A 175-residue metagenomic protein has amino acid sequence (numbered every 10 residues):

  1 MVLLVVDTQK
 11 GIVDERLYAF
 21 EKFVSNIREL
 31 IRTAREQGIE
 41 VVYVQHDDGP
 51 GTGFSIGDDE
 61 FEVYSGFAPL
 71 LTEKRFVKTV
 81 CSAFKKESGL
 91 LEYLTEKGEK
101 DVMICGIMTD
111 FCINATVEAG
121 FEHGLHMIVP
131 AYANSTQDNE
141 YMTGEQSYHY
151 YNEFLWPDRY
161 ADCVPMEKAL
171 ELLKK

Functional and structural regions predicted by a protein language model:
M1-V2, E29-R32, F54-K175: Active-site-adjacent betaalpha module
L4-D7: N-terminal nucleotide-binding beta1-loop-alpha1 segment
Q9, D47-D48, C81, M108: Catalytic metal-binding/acid-base residues of hydrolase active sites
Q9-E15: Short acidic, Gly/Ser-rich segments with clustered Asp/Glu that frequently serve as metal-coordination loops in enzyme
G11, G49, S135-T136: Active-site loop signature of alpha/beta-hydrolase-fold enzymes
E15-L17, G53-S55: Short, glycine/acidic-enriched capping/hinge loops at junctions between secondary-structure elements
R16-D47: A short alpha/beta connector and helix-capping loop motif
H46-G49, E60-E62: Glycine-rich, small/polar surface segments that engage phosphate groups of diverse ligands
